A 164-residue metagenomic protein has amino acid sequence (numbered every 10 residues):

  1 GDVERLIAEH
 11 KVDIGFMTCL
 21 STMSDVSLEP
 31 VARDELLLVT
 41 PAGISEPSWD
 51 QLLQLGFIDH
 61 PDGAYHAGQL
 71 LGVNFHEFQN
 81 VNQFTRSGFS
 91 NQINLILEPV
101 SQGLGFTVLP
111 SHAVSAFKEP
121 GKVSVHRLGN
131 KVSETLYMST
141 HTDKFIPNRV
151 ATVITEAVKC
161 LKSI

Functional and structural regions predicted by a protein language model:
G1-R5, S87-L97: Short helix-initiation/N-cap motifs at beta->coil->alpha
G1-S24: Central regulatory/effector-binding core of bacterial HTH transcription factors
I7-A8, E98-G103, M138: Hydrophobic residues within well-ordered alpha-helices
T18, V81-Q92: Short beta-strand-to-loop elements that line the ligand-binding cleft of bilobed periplasmic-binding protein-like
C19-V26, I93-V123: A ligand-binding cleft/hinge motif common to bilobed small-molecule-binding domains
S27-L37, A42, E119-S133: Short beta-strand->loop
Q54-N80: Secondary-structure junction motif
L104, S124-I164: A late-sequence structural motif
